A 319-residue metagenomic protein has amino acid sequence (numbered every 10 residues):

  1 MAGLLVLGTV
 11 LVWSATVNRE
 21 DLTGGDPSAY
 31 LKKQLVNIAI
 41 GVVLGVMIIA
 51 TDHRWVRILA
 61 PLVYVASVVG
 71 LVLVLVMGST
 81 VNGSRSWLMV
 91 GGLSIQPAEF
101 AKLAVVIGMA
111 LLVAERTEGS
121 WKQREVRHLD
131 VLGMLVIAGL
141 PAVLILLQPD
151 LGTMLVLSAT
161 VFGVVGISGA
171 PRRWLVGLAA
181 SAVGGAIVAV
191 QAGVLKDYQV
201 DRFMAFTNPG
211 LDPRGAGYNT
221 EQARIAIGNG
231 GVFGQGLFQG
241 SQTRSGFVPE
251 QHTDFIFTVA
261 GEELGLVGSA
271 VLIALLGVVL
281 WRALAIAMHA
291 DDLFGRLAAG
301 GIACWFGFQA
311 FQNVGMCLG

Functional and structural regions predicted by a protein language model:
A2-S14, E20-N219, T258-C317: Hydrophobic alpha-helical transmembrane segments of multi-pass inner membrane proteins, especially in bacterial systems
A15-T16, I227, G231, L318: Short, small-residue-rich loop/turn micro-motifs
G215-F238, Q242: Extracytosolic (periplasmic/ER-lumenal) interhelical loops and adjacent juxtamembrane/interface segments of multi-pass
V232-V267, A290: Long extracytoplasmic/lumenal interhelical loops at the membrane interface of multi-pass membrane proteins
